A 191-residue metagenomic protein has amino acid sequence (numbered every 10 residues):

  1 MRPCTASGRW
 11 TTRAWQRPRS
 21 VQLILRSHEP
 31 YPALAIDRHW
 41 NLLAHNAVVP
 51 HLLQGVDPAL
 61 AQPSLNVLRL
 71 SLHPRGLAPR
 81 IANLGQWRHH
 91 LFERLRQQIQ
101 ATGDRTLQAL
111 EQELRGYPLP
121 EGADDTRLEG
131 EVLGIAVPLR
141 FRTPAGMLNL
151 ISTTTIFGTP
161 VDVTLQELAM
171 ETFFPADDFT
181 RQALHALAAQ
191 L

Functional and structural regions predicted by a protein language model:
M1-Q16: Short amphipathic recognition helices of helix-turn-helix/homeodomain-type DNA-binding modules
S20-P32, I36-D37, L42-L191: Hydrophobic protein-protein interaction segments
